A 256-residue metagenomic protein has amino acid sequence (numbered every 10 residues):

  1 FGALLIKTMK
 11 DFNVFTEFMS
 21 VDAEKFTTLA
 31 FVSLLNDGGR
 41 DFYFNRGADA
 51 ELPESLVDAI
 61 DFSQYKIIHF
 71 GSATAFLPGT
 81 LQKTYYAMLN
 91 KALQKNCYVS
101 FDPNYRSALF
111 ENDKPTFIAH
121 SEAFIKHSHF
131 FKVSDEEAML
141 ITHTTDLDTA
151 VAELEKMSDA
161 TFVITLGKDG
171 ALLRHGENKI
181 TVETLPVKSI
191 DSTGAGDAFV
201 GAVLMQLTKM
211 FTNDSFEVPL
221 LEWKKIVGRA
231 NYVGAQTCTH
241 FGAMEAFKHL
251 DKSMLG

Functional and structural regions predicted by a protein language model:
F1-S72, S253-G256: Conserved N-terminal subdomain of the carbohydrate kinase-like
K7-D11, L35-G38, T116-H120, T149-V151 (+2 more regions): Short, hinge-like loop/turn segments at secondary-structure boundaries
F12, Q64, G71, K95 (+3 more regions): Structured helix-beta-strand junction loops
T16, C97-V99, F162, K179: Hydrophobic anchor at the start of a short beta-strand that flanks the dinucleotide cofactor-binding loop
G47-S55, E111-T116, T144, S215-F216: Short gly/ser/thr-rich secondary-structure transition/capping motifs
V57-D58, S121, S189: Acidic, amphipathic alpha-helical patches
I67, A73-E153, G170: Conserved beta-alpha-beta core of the PfkB/ribokinase-like small-molecule kinase fold
N90, H143, L147-G256: Conserved phosphate-binding/catalytic region of the ribokinase-like
